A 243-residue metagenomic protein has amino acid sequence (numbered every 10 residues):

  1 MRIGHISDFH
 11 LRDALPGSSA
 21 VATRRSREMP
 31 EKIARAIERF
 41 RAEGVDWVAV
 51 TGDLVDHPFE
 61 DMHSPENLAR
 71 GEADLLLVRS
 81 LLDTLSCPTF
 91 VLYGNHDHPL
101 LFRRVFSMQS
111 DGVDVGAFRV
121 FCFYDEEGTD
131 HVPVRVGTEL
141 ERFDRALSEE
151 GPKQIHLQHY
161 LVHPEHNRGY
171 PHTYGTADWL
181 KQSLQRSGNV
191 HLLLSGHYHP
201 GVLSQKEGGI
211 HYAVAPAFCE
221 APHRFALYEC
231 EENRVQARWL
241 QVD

Functional and structural regions predicted by a protein language model:
M1-G4, P16, G112-C122, S148-I155 (+2 more regions): Beta-strand-turn-beta hairpins that frame and shape the catalytic cleft of phosphate-ester-processing enzymes
M1-W47, L76, L85, E231-D243: Acidic, histidine-bearing metal-coordination/catalytic regions of metal-dependent phosphoesterases
I3, D8, V48, D53 (+7 more regions): Divalent metal-coordination and catalytic microenvironments
I6, S148, S183, G201-D243: Binuclear metal-dependent phosphoesterase catalytic core
S7-E31, D56-R70, R104, G128-G137 (+1 more regions): Acidic/histidine-rich helix-loop elements that form or flank divalent-metal/phosphate-binding sites at the catalytic
H10-G17, D56-F59, N95-L101, G128-H131 (+3 more regions): Active-site environment of divalent metal-dependent phosphoester hydrolases
R27-V115, R186: Core catalytic region of metal-dependent phosphoesterases/phosphodiesterases, especially metallo-beta-lactamase-like
A36-V48, R119, H131-H211: His/acidic metal-ligating clusters that form di-metal
